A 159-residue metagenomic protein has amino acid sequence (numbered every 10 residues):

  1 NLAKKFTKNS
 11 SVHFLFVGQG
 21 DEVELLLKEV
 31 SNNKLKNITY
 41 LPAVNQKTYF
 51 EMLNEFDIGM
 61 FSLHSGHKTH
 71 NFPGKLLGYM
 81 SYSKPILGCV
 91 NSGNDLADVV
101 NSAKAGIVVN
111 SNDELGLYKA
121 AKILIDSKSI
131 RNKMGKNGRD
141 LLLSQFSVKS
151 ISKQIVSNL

Functional and structural regions predicted by a protein language model:
N1-K4: Short acidic-capped amphipathic helix/loop micro-motif used as an active-site/signal-coupling element
T7-G18, V23-F50: Nucleotide-activated donor-binding/catalytic signature segment of Leloir-type glycosyltransferases, i.e., the conserved
D21-E24, K47-T48, H67, N94-D95 (+3 more regions): Short alpha-helical
V44, G74, N112, F146: Residue-level signal for the nucleotide or nucleotide-sugar donor/cofactor binding architecture
N45-M52, G59-M80, I86-D98: Nucleotide-sugar-dependent
N54-E55, S102: Alpha-helix C-terminal capping/helix-to-coil transition sites in glycosyltransferase folds
N91-K122, I130: Change "using UDP/GDP/dTDP sugars" to "using nucleotide sugars
G116-K119, I123, I130-S144, Q154: A short, well-ordered alpha-helix in the C-terminal region of glycosyltransferases
